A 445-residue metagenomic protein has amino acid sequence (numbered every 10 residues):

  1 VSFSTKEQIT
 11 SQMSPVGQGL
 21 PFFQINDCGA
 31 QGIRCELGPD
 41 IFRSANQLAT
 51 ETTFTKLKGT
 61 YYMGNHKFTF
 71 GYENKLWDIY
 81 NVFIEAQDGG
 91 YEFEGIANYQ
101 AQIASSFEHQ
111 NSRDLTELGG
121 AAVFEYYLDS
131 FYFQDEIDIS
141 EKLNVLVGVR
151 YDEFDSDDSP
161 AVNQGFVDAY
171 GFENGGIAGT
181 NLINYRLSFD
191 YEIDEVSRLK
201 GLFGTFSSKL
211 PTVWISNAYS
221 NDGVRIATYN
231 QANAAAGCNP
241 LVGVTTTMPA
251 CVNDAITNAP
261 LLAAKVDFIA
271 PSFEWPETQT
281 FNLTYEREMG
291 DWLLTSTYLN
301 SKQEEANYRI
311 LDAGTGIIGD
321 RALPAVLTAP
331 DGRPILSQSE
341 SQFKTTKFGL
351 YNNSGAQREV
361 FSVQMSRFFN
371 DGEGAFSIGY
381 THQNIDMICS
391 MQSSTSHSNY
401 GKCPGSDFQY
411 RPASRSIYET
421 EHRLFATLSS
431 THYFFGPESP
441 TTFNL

Functional and structural regions predicted by a protein language model:
V1-F3, F70-L76, V147-E153, G201-T205 (+4 more regions): Transmembrane beta-barrel strands of outer-membrane/channel proteins
V1-Q134, D168, N230, D312-A313 (+4 more regions): Replace "related TpsB outer-membrane translocases also match" with "some related outer-membrane beta-barrels such as
V1-Q8, K75-I79, D152-S156, V196 (+4 more regions): Structural signature of outer-membrane beta-barrel domains
Q31-I33, S159-G349, S354: Solvent-exposed loop/turn elements at secondary-structure boundaries
E51-L57, Y127-F133, I183-F189, I269 (+3 more regions): Hydrophobic, lipid-facing positions within transmembrane beta-strands of outer-membrane proteins
T60-M63, N74, I137-I139, Y151 (+5 more regions): Residue-level signature of outer-membrane beta-barrel architecture
Y61-K67, I139-K142, D194-V196, Y285 (+3 more regions): Short loop/turn motifs that connect adjacent beta-strands in outer-membrane beta-barrel proteins
T295-N444: Gram-negative outer-membrane beta-barrel transporters
